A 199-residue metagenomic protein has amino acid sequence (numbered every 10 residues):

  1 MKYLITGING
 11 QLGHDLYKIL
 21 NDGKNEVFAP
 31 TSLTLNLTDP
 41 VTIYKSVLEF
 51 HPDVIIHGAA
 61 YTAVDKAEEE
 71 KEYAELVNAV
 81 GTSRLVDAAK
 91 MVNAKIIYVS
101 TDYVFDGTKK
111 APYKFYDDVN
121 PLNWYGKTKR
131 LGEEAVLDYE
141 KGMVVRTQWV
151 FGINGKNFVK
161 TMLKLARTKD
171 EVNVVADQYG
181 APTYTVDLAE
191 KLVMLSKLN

Functional and structural regions predicted by a protein language model:
K2-L20: N-terminal Rossmann NAD(P)H-binding glycine-rich loop of SDR-like oxidoreductase domains
T6, P30, I55-A59, I96-T101 (+1 more regions): SDR active-site strand-loop-helix element
N21-K45: Adenosine-cofactor binding site in Rossmann-like domains, unifying the SAM/SAH pocket of S-adenosylmethionine-dependent
P40-V77: NAD(P)H-binding glycine-rich loop region in Rossmannoid oxidoreductase-like domains and their noncatalytic homologs
D65-E72, G107-A111, G155-K156: Conserved catalytic-core motifs of eukaryotic protein kinase domains, centered on the activation segment
E69-I97: NAD(P)-cofactor binding segment of oxidoreductase domains
L76, G81-R84, V104-V145, W149-F151: Catalytic helix-loop patch of NAD(P)-dependent Rossmann-fold dehydrogenases
E134-M194: NAD(P)-dependent short-chain dehydrogenase/reductase
